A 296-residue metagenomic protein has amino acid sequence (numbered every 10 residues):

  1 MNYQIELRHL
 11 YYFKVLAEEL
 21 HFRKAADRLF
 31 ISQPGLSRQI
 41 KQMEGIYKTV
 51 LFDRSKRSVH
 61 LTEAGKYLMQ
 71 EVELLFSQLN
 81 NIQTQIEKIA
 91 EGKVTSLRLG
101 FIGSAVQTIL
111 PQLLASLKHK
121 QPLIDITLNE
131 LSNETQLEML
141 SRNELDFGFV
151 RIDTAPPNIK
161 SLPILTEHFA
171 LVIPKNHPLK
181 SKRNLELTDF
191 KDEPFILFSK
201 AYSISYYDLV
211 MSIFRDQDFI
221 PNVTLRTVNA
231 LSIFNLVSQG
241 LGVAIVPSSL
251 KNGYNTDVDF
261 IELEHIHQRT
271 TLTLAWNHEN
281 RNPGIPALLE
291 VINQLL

Functional and structural regions predicted by a protein language model:
N2-I5, I89, Q112-S116, T127-N129 (+4 more regions): Short beta-strand-centered segments that line the small-molecule binding cleft or hinge of alpha/beta clamshell
F13, A25-A26, T62, L117: Hydrophobic two-helix hairpin corresponding to the core of helix-turn-helix DNA-binding domains
K14-S32: Short helix-boundary/capping micro-motifs
Q33-P34, N81-E138, A201, P247 (+1 more regions): N-terminal winged-helix
E44-L61: A short LG(V/I)-centered, amphipathic sequence patch enriched for acidic residue(s) preceding the LG motif
E91, S161-F195, P283-P286: Flexible hinge/capping segments at coil-to-helix
I109, D259-L296: A late-sequence structural motif
F195-Q217, N282-I285, L289: Secondary-structure junction motif
